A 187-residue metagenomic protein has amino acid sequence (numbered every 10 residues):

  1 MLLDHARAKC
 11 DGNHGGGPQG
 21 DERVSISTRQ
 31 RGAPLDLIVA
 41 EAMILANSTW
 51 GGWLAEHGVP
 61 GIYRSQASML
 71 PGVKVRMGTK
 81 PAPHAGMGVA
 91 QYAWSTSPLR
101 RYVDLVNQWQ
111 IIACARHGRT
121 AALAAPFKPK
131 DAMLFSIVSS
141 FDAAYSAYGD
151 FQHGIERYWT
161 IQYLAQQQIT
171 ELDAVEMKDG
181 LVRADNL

Functional and structural regions predicted by a protein language model:
M1-L187: Electropositive polyanion-binding surfaces
